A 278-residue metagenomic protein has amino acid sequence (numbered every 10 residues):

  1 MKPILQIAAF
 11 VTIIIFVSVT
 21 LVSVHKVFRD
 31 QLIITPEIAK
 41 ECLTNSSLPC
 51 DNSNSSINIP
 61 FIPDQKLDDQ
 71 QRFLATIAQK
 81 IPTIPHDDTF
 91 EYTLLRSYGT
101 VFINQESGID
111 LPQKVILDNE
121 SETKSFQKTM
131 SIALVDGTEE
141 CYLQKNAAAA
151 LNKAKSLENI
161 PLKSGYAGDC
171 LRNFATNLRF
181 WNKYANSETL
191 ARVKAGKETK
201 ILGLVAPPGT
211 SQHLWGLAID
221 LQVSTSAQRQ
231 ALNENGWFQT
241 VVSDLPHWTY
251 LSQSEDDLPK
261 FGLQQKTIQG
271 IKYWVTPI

Functional and structural regions predicted by a protein language model:
K2-C170, F174-I278: Extracytoplasmic cell-surface/polysaccharide-interacting catalytic and binding patches
